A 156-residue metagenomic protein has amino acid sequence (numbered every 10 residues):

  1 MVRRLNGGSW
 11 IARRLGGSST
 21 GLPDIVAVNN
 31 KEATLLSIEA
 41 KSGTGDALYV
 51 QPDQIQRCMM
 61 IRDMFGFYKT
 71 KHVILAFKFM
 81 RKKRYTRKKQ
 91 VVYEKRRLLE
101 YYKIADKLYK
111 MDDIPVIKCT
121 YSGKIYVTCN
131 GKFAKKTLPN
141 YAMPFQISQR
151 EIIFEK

Functional and structural regions predicted by a protein language model:
M1-G16: Acidic-basic catalytic patches of nuclease active cores, encompassing PD-(D/E)XK and other metal-cofactor nuclease
S19-L22: Short acidic/glycine-enriched loop/turn segments that link adjacent beta-strands
I25-A27, T34-T44: Conserved catalytic cores of phosphodiester-cleaving nucleases, focusing on short active-site segments
N30-T34, F67-T70, K83-K89: Short, solvent-exposed loop/turn segments that connect beta-strands within catalytic domains and beta-strand-rich
G45-A47, K83: Short, solvent-exposed loop/turn segments at secondary-structure junctions
L48-L75: Short, charged, amphipathic alpha-helix that recurs within catalytic cores of restriction-modification and other
I74-K156: Domain-level recognition of nuclease-like catalytic cores that cleave nucleotide substrates
